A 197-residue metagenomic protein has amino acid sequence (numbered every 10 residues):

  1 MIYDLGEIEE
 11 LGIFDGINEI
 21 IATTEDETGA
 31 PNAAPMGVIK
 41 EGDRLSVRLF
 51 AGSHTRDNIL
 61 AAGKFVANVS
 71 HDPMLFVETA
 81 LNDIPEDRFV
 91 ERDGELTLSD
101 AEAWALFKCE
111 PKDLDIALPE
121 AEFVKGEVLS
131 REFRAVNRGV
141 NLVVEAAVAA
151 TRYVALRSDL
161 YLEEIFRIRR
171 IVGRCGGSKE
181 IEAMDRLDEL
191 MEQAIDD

Functional and structural regions predicted by a protein language model:
M1-W104, K108-D197: Basic, polyanion-binding surface patches
